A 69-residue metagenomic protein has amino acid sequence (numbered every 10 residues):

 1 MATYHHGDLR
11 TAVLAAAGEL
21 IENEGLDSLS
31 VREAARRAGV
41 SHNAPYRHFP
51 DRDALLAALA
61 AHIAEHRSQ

Functional and structural regions predicted by a protein language model:
M1-L9: Short, Lys/Arg-enriched anionic-surface-contact patches
A2, N23, A44: Generic anion/oxyanion-binding catalytic loop in active/binding sites
D8, A12-E19, N23-E24, R37 (+1 more regions): Alpha-helical structural segments
D27, Y46, E65: Nucleotide phosphate-binding site architecture
L29-R36, P45: Append "Primarily bacterial transcriptional regulators
G39-F49: Short hydrophobic/aromatic patch on the recognition helix
